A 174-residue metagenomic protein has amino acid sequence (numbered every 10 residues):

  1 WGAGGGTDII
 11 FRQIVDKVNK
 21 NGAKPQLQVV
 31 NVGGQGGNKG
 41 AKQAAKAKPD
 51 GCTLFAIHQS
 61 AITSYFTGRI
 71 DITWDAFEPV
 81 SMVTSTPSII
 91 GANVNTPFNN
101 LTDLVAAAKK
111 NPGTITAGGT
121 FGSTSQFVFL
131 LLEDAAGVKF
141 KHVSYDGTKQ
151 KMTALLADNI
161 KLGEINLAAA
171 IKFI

Functional and structural regions predicted by a protein language model:
W1-A76, G113-T114, F121, S125 (+1 more regions): N-terminal (or domain-start) structured segment
I62-R69, V83-P97, L130-A135: Periplasmic solute-binding protein
A76-A117: A conserved helix-loop-strand patch within extracytoplasmic ligand-binding domains of the periplasmic binding
D103, L131-L132, S144: Generic signature of intrinsically disordered, low-complexity, basic-rich segments and short cationic peptides
L104, F129, A170: Aromatic/hydrophobic pocket-lining residues that form π-stacking "cages" and hydrophobic walls in ligand
